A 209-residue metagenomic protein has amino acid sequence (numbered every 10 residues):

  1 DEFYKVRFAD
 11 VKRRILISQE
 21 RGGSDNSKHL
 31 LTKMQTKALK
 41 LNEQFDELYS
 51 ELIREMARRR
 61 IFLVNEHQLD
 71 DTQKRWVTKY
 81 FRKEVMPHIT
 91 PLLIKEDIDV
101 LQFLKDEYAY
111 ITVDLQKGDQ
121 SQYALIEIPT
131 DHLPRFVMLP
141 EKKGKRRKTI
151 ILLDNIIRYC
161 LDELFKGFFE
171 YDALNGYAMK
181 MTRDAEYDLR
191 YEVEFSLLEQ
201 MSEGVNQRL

Functional and structural regions predicted by a protein language model:
D1-L209: N-terminal non-catalytic structural scaffold regions of very large proteins
